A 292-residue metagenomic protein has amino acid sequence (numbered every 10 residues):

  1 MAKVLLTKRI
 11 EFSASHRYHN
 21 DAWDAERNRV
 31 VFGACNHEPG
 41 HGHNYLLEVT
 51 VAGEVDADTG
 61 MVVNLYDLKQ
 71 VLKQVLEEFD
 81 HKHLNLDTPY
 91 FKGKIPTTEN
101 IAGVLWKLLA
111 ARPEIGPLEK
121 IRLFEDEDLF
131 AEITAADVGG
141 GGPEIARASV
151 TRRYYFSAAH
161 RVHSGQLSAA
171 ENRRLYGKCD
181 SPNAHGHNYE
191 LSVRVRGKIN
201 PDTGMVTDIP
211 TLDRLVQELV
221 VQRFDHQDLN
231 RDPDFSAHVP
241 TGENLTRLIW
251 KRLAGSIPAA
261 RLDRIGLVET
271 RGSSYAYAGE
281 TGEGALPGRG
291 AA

Functional and structural regions predicted by a protein language model:
M1-A292: Charge-rich, low-complexity N-terminal segments
